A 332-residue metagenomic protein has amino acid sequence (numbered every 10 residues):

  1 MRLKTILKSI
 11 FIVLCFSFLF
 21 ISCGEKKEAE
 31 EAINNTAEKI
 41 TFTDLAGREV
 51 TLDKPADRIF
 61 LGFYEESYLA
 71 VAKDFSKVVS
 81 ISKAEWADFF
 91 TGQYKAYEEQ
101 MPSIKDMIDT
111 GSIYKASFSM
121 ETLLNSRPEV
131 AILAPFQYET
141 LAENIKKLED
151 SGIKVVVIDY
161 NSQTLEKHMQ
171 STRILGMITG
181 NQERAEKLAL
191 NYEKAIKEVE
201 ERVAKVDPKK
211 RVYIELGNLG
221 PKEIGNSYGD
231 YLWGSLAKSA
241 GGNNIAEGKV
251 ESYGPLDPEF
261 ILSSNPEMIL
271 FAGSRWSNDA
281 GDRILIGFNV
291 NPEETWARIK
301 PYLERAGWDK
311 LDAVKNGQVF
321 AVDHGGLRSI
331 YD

Functional and structural regions predicted by a protein language model:
M1-I10: Bacterial N-terminal signal peptides that target proteins for export
C23-L69, E183-I214: Bacterial Sec-exported substrate-binding components of ABC uptake systems
K39, T140-K222, A246, V314-D332: Extracytoplasmic substrate-binding proteins
L45-G47, K105-M120, K249-P258: Short helix-initiation/N-cap motifs at beta->coil->alpha
F60-G62, V79-S82, V130-A134, V155-I158 (+5 more regions): Structural recognition of the beta-strand scaffold that forms the well-ordered cores of secreted hydrolase catalytic
E66-N125, V130, A134-Q137, N144: A short, structured surface patch at a secondary-structure boundary
G225-S252: Alpha-helical, coiled-coil/dimerization segments enriched in small aliphatic residues
